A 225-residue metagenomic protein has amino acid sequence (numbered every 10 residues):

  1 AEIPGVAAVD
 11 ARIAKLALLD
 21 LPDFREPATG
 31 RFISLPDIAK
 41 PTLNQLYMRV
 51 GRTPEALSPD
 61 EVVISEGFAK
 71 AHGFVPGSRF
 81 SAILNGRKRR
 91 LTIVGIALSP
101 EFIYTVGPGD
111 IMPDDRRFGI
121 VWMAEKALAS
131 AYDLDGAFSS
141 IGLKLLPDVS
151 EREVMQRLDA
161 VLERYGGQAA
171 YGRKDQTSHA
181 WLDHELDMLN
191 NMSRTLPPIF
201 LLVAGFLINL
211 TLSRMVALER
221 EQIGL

Functional and structural regions predicted by a protein language model:
A1-L202, R214: Membrane transport/envelope proteins' first extracytoplasmic loop
F206-L225: Interfacial "coupling" helices/loops that link adjacent transmembrane helices in transporter permeases
